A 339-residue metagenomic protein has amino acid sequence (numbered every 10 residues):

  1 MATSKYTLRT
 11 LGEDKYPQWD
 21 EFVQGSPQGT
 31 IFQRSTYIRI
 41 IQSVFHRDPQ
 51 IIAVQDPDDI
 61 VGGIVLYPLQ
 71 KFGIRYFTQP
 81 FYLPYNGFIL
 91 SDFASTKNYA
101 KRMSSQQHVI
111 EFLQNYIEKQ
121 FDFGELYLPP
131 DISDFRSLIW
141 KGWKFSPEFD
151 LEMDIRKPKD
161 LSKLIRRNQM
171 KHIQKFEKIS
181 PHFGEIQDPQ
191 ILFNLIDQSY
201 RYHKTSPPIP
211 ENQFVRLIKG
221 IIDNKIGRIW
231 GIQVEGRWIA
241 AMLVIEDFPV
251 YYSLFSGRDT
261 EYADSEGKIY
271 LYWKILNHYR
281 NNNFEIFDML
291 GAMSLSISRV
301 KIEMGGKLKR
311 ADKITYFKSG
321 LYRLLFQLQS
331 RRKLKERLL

Functional and structural regions predicted by a protein language model:
A2-T3, P68, D131, I139-D160 (+1 more regions): Active-site/acyl-donor-binding loops of N-acyltransferases
S4-P57, G63-G73, P129-E148, R156 (+1 more regions): A conserved beta-strand-loop-helix scaffold within acyl/acetyltransferase catalytic domains
S43-R47, G87-D92, K97-S104, K159-L164 (+7 more regions): Low-complexity, flexible helical/coil segments
A53-D56, I60, R216-F326: Aromatic (often tryptophan-rich) hydrophobic motifs at membrane interfaces
K71-W143, F248-G306: Acyl-donor binding region in acyl/amide transferases
F81, M103, L164-I173, L328-R331: Short intrinsically disordered coil segments
E111-E118, D122, M153-R156, Q174-E177 (+1 more regions): A broadly conserved amphipathic alpha-helix scaffold signal in soluble, globular proteins
M170-Q174, L192-S199, H278, L321-Y322 (+1 more regions): A general structural signal for short secondary-structure boundary/capping elements
